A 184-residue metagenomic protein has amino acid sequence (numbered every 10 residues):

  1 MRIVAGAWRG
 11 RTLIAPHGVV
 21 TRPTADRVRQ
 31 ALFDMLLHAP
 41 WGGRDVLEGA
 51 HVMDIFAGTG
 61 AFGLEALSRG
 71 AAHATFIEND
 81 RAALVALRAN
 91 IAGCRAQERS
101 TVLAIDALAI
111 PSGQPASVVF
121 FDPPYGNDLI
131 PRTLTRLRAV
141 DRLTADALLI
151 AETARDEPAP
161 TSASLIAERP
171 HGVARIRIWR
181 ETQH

Functional and structural regions predicted by a protein language model:
M1-H184: Class I S-adenosyl-L-methionine-dependent methyltransferase catalytic core
